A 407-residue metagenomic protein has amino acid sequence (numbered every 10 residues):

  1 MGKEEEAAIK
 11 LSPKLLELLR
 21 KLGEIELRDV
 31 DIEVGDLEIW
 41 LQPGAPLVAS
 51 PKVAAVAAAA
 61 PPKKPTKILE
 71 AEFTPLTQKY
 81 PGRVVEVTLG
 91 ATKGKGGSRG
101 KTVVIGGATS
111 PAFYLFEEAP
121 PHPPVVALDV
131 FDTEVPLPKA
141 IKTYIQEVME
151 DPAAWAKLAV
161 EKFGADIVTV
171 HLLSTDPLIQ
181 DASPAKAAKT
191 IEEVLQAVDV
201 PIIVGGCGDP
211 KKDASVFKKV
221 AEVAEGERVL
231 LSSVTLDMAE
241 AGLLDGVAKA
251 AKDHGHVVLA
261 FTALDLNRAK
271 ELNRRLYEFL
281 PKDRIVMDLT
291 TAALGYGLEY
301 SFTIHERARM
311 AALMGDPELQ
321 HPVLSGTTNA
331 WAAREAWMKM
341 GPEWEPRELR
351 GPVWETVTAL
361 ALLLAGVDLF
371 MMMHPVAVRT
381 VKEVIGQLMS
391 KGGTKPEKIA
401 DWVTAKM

Functional and structural regions predicted by a protein language model:
M1-A58, R347-M407: Structured C-terminal cap/extension of enzyme domains
S12-L37, Q42-G44, V125-A154, I179-A182 (+4 more regions): Active-site mouth loops of central-metabolism enzymes
A91-T133: Glycine-rich, aromatic-flanked loop segments that form ligand/cofactor-binding clefts across common enzyme folds
P124-V130, D166-V170, V200-G206, E227-V234 (+4 more regions): Hydrophobic faces of well-ordered beta-strands that scaffold small-molecule active sites in alpha/beta enzyme cores
P136-I141, G164-V194, V198, V204-P210 (+1 more regions): Glycine-rich, proline-tolerant flexible connector loops at the mouths of alpha/beta enzymes
V148-V160, V216-F217, V353-L360: Short, acidic/polar
V160-G164, E192-A197, K218-E225, D245-H254 (+1 more regions): Acidic (Asp/Glu)-rich catalytic clusters
D237-V384: Catalytic alpha/beta core domains of metabolic enzymes, predominantly
